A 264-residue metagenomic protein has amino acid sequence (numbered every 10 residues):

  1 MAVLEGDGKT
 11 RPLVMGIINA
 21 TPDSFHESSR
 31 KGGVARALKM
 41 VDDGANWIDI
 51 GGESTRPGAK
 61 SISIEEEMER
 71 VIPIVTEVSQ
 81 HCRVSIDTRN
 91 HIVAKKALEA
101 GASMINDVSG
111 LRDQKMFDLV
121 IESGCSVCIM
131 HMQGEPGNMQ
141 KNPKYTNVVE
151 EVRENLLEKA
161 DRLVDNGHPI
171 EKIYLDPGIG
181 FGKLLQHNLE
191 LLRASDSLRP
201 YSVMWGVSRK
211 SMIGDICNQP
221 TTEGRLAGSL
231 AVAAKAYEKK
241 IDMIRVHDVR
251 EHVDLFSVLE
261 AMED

Functional and structural regions predicted by a protein language model:
V3, K9, S24-R36, T55-R83 (+4 more regions): Active-site-adjacent loop and "lid" segments of alpha/beta metabolic enzymes
R36-G51: Catalytic domains of carbohydrate-active enzymes, especially glycoside hydrolases
V41-D42, C82-R83, K159-K172: Phosphate/pyrophosphate-binding loops at sites that engage ATP/ADP/AMP, CoA/4′-phosphopantetheine, polyphosphate
